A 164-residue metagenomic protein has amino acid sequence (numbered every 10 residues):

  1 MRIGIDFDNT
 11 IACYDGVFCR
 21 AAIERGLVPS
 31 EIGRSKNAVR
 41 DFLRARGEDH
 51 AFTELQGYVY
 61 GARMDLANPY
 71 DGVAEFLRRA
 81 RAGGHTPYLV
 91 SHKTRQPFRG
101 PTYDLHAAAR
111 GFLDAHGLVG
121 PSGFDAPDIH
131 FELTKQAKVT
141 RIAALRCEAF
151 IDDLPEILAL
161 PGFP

Functional and structural regions predicted by a protein language model:
M1-A51: Active-site neighborhood of HAD-like aspartate-dependent phosphohydrolases
T10-I11, F18, K93-P97, K135-Q136 (+1 more regions): Short, solvent-exposed loop/turn segments at secondary-structure junctions
I23, R78-A82, A143, G162: Anion (oxyanion) recognition and catalysis
V28-P29, V39-R78, H85: Metal-dependent phosphoesterase signature
M64-D65, V73-A109, E132: Substrate-recognition element of Asp-dependent hydrolases with the DxDx(T/V) motif
T94-E148: Substrate-recognition "cap/lid" segment bordering the active-site pocket of phosphatases
Q136-I142, D153-P164: Acidic, divalent-metal-coordinating active-site segment for phosphoryl/phosphodiester hydrolysis, typified by short
